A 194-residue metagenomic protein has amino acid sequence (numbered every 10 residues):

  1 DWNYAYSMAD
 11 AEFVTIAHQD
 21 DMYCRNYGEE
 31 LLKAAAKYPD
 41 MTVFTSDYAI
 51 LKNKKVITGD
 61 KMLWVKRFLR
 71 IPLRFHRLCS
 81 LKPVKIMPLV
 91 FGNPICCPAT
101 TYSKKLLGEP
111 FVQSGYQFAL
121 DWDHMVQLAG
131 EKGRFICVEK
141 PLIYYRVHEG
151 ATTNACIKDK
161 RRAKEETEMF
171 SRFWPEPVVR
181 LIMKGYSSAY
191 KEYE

Functional and structural regions predicted by a protein language model:
D1-A9: Glycine-rich, basic loop-to-helix element that forms the pyrophosphate-binding segment of sugar-nucleotide handling
W2, Y23-L31, K54-K55, H124 (+1 more regions): Acidic donor-diphosphate engagement hotspot in glycosyltransferases and nucleotidyltransferases that stabilizes
V14: Short aromatic/hydrophobic "clamp" motif used to bind/position activated sugar donors
H18-M22, D47: The conserved acidic donor/metal-binding loop of glycosyltransferases
N26-K66: Conserved donor NDP-sugar-binding/catalytic core segment of glycosyltransferases
F68-R162: Conserved nucleotide-sugar donor-binding catalytic segment
I157-E168, R180-E194: Non-catalytic, C-terminal membrane-associated alpha-helical segments of glycosyltransferases
